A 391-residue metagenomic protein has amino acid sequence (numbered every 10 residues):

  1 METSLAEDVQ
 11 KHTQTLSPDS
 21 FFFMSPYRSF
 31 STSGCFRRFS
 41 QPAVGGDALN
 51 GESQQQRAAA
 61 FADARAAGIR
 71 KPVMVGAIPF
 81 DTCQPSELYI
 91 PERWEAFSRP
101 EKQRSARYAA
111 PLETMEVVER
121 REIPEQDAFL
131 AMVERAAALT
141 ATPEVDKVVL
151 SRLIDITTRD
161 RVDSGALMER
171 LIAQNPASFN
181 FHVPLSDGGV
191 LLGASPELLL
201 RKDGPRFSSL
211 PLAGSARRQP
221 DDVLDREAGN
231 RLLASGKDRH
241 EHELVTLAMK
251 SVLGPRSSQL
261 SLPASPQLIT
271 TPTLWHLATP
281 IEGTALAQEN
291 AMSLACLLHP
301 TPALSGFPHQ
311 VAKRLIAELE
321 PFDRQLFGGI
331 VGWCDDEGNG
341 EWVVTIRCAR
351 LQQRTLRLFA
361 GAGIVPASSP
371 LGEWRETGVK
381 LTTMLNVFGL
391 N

Functional and structural regions predicted by a protein language model:
M1-A66, A77: An N-terminal JmjN-like helical accessory module and its immediate linker preceding a catalytic domain
S17-S40, T157-H240, L244, S257-L260 (+1 more regions): An anion-binding catalytic pocket shared by soluble metabolic enzymes
D19, P72-I78, V148, N180-V183 (+1 more regions): A short glycine-rich, hydrophobically flanked beta-strand micro-motif that places a catalytic Asp/Glu for divalent metal
T32, A96-D127, V133-E134, I156-T157 (+2 more regions): Contiguous alpha-helical scaffold segments within structured protein domains that host functional hotspots
D47-T158, V162-D163, R256-S258, G389: Non-catalytic accessory segments adjacent to catalytic cores
G76, P143, L200, L247 (+3 more regions): A residue-level signal for conserved active-site and pocket-lining positions in enzyme catalytic cores
L153-I154, L185-L191, M249-S251, P266-T273 (+1 more regions): A glycine-rich phosphate-binding loop feature that marks nucleotide/adenosyl-phosphate handling sites
P280-N391: Conserved hydrophobic core element of enzyme catalytic domains
